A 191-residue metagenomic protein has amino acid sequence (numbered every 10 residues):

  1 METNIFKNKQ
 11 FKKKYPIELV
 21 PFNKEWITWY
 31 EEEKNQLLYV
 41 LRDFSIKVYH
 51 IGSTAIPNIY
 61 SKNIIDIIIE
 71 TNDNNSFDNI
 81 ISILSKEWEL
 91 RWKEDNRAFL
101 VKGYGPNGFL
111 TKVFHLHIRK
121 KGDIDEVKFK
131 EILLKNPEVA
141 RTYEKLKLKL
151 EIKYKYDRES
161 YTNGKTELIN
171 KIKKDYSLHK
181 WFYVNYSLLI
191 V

Functional and structural regions predicted by a protein language model:
M1-Y49, W181: Helical scaffold of the NTase/Pol beta-like nucleotidyltransferase catalytic core
K9-K14, N58-K62, G108: Short, flexible turn/loop "capping" segments at secondary-structure junctions
Y15-K24, I68-I69, F129-L133: Short histidine-centered catalytic/ligand-binding loop motif
Q36-I67, T71-N75: Active-site nucleotide-donor binding segment shared across nucleotidyl transfer reactions
D78-E87: Short amphipathic alpha-helices in soluble, non-transmembrane regions that often serve as interface/regulatory elements
W88-G122: Conserved catalytic core of two-metal-ion nucleotidyltransferases
K120, I124-V191: Catalytic cores of NTP-dependent nucleotidyl/adenyl transfer enzymes across multiple folds
